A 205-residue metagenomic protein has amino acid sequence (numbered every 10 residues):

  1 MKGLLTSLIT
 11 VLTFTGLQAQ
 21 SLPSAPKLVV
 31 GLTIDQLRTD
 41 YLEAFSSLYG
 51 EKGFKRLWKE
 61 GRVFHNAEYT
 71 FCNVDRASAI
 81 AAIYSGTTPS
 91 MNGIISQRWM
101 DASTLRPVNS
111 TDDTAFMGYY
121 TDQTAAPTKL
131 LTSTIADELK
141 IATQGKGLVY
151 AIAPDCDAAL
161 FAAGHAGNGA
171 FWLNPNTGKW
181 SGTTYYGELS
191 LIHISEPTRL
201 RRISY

Functional and structural regions predicted by a protein language model:
M1-S24: Bacterial Sec-dependent N-terminal signal peptides
S21-I34: Short N-terminal segments immediately surrounding and downstream of signal-peptide cleavage
P23-A25, T39, E43-I135, D155-W172: Active-site nucleophile/metal-coordination loop of metallo-enzymes that catalyze phosphate/sulfate and related
L28-V30, K146-A151: Beta-sheet entry/capping signal
N66, L148-P154, Y205: A structural signal for short, well-ordered beta-strand segments and their strand-loop junctions that often border
P154-L191, S195: Active-site loop/lid in soluble adenylation, ligation, and acyl-transfer enzymes
I192-Y205: Single conserved hydrophobic/aromatic residue that forms the stacking wall/gate of nucleotide- or nucleobase-binding
